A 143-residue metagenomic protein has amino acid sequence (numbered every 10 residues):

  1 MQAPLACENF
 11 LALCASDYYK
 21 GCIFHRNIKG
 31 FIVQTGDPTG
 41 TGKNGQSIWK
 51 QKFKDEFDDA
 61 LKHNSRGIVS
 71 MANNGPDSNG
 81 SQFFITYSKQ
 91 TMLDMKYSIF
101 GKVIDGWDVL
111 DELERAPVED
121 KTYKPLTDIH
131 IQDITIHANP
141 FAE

Functional and structural regions predicted by a protein language model:
M1-E143: Cyclophilin-like peptidyl-prolyl cis-trans isomerases
